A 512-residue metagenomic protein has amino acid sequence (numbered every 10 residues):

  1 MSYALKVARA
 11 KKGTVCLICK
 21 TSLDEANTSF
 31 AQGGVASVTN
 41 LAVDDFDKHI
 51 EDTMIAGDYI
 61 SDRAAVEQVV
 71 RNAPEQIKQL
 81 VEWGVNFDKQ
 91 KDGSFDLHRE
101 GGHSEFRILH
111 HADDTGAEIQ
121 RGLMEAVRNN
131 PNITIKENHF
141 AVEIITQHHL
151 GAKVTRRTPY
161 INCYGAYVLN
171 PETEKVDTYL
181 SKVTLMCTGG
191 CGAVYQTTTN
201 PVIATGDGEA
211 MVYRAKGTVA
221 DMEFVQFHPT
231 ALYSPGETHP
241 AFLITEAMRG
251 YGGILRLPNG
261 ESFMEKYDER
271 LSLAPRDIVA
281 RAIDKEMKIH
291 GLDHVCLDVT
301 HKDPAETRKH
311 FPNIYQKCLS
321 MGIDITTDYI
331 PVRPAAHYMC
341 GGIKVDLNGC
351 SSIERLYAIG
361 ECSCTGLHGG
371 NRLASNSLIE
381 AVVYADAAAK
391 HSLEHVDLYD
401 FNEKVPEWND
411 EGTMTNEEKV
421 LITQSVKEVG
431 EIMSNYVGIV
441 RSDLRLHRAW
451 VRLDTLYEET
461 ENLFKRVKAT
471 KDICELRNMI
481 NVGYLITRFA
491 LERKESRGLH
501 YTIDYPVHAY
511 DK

Functional and structural regions predicted by a protein language model:
K6, G13-T14, S22-D24, F30-A31 (+8 more regions): Glycine- and aromatic-enriched mobile tails/lids
T21-D52, D58, Q226-T230, H239-P240: Conserved N-terminal glycine-rich FAD pyrophosphate-binding loop of Rossmann-like flavoproteins
L23, M211, G217-I330, V382 (+1 more regions): An anion/pyrophosphate-binding glycine-rich loop and adjacent beta-alpha core in soluble alpha-beta enzymes
A56-D96: Rossmann-like flavin
S61-R71, R107-E125, K136, T198-G206 (+3 more regions): Short beta-strand to alpha-helix junction loop
V81-K175, L180, C187, A231-P235: Conserved redox-cofactor binding core of oxidoreductases
E143-Y160, Y164-T173, T178, I323-L367: FAD-site-proximal beta/loop scaffold in flavoenzymes
T188-T198: Flavin (primarily FAD) binding-site architecture
